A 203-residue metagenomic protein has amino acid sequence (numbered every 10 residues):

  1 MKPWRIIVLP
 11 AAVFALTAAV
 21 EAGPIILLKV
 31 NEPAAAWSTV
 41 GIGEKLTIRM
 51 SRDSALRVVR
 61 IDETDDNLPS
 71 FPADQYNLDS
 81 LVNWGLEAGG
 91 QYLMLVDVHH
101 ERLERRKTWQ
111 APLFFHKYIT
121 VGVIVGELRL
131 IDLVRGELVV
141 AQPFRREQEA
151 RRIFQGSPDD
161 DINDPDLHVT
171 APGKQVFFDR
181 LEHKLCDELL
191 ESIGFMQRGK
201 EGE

Functional and structural regions predicted by a protein language model:
M1-R5: Positively charged n-region of N-terminal signal peptides that target proteins for export
I7-T17: Bacterial N-terminal signal peptides
A22-P24, E87-A88, Y118-E203: C-terminal/domain-edge helix-coil "capping" segments
G23-A35: Short beta-strand segments enriched in small/hydrophobic residues
P33-R102, I131-A141: N-terminal segment of the mature soluble domain
D74-Q75, W109-A111: Short low-complexity, flexible loop/linker segments enriched in glycine and/or proline with clustered acidic
L103-W109: Extracytoplasmic/secreted cell-surface and envelope-processing proteins
P112-H116: Extracellular loop and loop/strand-boundary signature of outer-membrane beta-barrel proteins
